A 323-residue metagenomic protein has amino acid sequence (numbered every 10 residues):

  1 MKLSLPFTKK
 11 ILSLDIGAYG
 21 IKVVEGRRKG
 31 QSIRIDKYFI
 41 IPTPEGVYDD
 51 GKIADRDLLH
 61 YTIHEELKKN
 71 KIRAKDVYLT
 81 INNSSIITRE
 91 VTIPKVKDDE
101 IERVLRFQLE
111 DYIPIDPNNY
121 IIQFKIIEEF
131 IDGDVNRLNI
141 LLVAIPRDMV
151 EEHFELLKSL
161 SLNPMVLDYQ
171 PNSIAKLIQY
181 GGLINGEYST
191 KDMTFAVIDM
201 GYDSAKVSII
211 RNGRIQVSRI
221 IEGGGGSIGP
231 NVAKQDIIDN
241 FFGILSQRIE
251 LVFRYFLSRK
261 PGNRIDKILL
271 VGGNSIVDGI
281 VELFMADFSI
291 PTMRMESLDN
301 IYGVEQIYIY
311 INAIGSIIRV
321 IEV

Functional and structural regions predicted by a protein language model:
M1-V323: Hydrophobic/aromatic-enriched cytosolic interaction surfaces used to assemble or bind macromolecules
